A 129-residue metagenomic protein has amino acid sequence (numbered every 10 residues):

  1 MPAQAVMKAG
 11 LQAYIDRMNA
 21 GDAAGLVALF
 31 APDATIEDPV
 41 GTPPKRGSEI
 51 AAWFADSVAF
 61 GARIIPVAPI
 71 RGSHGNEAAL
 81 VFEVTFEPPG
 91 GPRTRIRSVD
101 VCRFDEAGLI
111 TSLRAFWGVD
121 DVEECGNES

Functional and structural regions predicted by a protein language model:
M1-P32, N127-S129: Short, low-complexity N-terminal intrinsically disordered segments enriched in polar/charged residues
Y14, L26-V27, A34, R46 (+5 more regions): Hydrophobic pocket/interface hotspot
A23-N76: A solvent-exposed, acidic/Ser-Thr-rich amphipathic alpha-helical stretch
A59-F60, F86-R95: Short, cysteine-centered beta-strand-loop-beta hairpins and adjacent loop/turn segments enriched in charged/polar
I64-P66, T94-V99: Short, surface-exposed coil-to-beta transition loops
H74-V84: A short hydrophobic beta-strand element
R97-E128: Short beta-strand edge/turn micro-motifs at domain boundaries
